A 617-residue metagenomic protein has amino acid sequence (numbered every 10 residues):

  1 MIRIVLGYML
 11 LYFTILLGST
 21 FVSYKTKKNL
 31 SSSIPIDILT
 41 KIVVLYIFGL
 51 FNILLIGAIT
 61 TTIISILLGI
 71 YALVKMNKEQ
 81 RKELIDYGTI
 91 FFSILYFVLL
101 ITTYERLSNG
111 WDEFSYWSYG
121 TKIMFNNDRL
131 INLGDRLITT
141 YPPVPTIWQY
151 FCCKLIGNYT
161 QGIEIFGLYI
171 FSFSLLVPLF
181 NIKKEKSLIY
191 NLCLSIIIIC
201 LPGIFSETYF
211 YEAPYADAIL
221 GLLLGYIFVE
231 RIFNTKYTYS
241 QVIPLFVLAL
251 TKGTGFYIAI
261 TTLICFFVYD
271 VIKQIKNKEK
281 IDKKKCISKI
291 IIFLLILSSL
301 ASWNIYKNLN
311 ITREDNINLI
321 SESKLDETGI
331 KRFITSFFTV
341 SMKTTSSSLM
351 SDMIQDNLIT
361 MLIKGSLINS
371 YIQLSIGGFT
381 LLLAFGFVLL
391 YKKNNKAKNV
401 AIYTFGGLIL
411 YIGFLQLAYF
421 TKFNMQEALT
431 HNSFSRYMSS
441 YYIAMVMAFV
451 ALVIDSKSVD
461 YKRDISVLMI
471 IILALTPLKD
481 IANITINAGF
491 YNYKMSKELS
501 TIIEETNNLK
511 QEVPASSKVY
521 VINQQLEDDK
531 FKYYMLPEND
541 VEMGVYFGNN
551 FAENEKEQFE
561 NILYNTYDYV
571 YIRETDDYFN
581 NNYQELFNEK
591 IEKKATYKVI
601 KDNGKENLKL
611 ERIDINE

Functional and structural regions predicted by a protein language model:
M1-R81: Membrane-embedded, hydrophobic transmembrane alpha-helices
T14-F21, F171-E185, K364-F405: Hydrophobic, aromatic-rich transmembrane alpha-helices and their immediate juxtamembrane boundary segments
V44-G49, T238-I264: Membrane-interface alpha helices of multi-pass inner-membrane proteins
E105-S108, W148, K285-V388: Membrane-lumen/periplasm interface segments of specific transmembrane helices in polyprenyl phosphate-linked
R106-G120, N126-W148, N158-Y159: Extracytoplasmic catalytic/substrate-binding loops of multi-pass membrane glycan-assembly enzymes
K122, A216-L224, T251, Y257-I258 (+1 more regions): Hydrophobic/aromatic-rich transmembrane helices and adjacent perimembrane loops
I311-I334, I472-K530: Membrane-embedded, lumen/periplasm-facing catalytic core of multi-pass transferases that use lipid-linked donors
V521-N565, E585-I591: Extracytoplasmic
